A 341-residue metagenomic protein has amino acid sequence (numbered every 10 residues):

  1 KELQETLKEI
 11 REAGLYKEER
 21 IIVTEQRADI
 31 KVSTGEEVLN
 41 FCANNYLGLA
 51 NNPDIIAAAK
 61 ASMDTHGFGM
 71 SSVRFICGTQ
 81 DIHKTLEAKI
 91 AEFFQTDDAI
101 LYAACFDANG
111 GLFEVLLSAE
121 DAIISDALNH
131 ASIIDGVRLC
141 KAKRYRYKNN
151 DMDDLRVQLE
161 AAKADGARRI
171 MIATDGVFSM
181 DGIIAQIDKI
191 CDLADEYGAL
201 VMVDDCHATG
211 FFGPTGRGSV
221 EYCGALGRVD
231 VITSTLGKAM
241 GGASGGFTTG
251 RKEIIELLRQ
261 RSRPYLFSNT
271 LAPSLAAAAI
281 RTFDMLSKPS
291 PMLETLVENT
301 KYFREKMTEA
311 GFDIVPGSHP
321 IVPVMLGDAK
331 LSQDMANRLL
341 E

Functional and structural regions predicted by a protein language model:
K1-E92, L326-A329: N-terminal glycine-rich, Lys/His-bearing helix-loop that initiates the first secondary-structure elements of many
N45, Y145, N149-V203: Active-site phosphate-binding strand-loop segment of PLP-dependent enzymes
L49, E294-F303, T308-L340: Conserved PLP-binding catalytic core of the aspartate aminotransferase-like
V73-C77, A88-G111: Short loop-beta-helix segment that forms the pyridoxal 5′-phosphate
L112-A131: Conserved PLP-anchoring active-site segment centered on the Schiff-base-forming lysine
T215, E221-L257: Active-site PLP attachment segment
M240-M307, F312-V315: PLP-dependent aminotransferase class I/II
